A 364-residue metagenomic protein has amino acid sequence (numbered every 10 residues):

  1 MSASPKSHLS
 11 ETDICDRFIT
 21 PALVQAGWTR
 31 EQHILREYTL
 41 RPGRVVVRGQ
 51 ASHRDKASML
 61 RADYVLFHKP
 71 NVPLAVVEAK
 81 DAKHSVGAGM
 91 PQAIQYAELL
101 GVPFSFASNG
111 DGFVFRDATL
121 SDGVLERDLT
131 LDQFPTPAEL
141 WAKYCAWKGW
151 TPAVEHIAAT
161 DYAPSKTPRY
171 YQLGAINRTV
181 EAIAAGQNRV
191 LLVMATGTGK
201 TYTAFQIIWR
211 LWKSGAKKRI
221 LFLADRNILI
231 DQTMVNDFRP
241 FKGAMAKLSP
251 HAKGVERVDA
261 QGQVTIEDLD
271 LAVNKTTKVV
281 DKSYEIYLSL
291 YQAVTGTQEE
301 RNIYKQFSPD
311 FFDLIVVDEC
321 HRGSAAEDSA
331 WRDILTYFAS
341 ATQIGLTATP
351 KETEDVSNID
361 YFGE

Functional and structural regions predicted by a protein language model:
M1-R219, A224, I228-K247, E256-D259 (+4 more regions): ATP-dependent helicase/translocase motor core
G89-A93, I207, N236, N274-K275 (+2 more regions): Short beta-alpha junctions and helix-cap segments that line functional grooves
S249-H251, G262-L271, T295-R301, A325-A326: Short gly/ser/thr-rich secondary-structure transition/capping motifs
E256, E267-V280: Short acidic low-complexity segments
Q292-I303, F307-E364: Signature of the SF2 helicase/ATPase Hel1-core->accessory helical subdomain module
